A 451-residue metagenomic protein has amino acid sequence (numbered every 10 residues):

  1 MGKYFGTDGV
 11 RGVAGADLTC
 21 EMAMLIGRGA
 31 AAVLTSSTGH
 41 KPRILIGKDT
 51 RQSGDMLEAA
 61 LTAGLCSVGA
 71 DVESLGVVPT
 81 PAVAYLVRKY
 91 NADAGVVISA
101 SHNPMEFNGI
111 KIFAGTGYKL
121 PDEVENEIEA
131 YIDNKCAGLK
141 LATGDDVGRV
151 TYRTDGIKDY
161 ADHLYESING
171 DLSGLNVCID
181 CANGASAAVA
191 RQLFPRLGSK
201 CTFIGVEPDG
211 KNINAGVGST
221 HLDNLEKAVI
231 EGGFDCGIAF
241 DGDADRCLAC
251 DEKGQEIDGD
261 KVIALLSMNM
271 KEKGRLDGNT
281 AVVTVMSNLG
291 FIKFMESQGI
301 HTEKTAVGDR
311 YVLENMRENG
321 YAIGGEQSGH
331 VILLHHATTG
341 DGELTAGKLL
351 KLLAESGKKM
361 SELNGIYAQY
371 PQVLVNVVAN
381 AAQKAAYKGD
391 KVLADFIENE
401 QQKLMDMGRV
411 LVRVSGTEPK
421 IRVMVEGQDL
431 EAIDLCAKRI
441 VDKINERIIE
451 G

Functional and structural regions predicted by a protein language model:
M1-A63, S67-V68, A94, V150-L175 (+2 more regions): An N-terminal, well-structured beta->alpha segment
V13, N108-G232: Gly/Ser/Thr-enriched, mixed-charge loops and adjacent short helices that form phosphate/oxyanion-binding elements
A32, S36, H40-F107, Q192-C250: N-terminal small/polar loop signature for handling phosphorylated ligands or for N-terminal nucleophile
G39-D49, E73, N176-C178, N279-V285 (+1 more regions): Short glycine-rich phosphate-binding loop at a beta-alpha junction
G47-K48, I179-C181, D251, H335 (+1 more regions): Short glycine-centered, acidic/aromatic-flanked micro-motifs in structured strand/loop junctions that mark active-site
L75, N126-A161, E166, E252-G325 (+1 more regions): Proline/glycine-rich low-complexity loops and linkers
C236, K273-G451: Phosphate-binding and adjacent anionic-ligand microenvironments
